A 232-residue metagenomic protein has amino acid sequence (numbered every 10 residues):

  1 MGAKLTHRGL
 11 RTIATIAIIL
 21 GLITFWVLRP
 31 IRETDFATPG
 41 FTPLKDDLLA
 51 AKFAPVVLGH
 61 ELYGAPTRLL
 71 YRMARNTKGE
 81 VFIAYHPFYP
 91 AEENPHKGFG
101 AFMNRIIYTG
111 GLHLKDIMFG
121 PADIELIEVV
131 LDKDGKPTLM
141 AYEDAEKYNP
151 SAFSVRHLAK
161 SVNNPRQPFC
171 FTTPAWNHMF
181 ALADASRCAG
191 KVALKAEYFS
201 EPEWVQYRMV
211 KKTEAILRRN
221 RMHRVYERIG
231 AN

Functional and structural regions predicted by a protein language model:
G2-I19: N-terminal Sec-pathway targeting helices
I19-V27: Hydrophobic alpha-helical membrane-insertion segments, chiefly the h-region of N-terminal signal peptides
V27-E125, L131-D132, K136-N232: A domain-level signal for the mature, folded cores of soluble proteins
